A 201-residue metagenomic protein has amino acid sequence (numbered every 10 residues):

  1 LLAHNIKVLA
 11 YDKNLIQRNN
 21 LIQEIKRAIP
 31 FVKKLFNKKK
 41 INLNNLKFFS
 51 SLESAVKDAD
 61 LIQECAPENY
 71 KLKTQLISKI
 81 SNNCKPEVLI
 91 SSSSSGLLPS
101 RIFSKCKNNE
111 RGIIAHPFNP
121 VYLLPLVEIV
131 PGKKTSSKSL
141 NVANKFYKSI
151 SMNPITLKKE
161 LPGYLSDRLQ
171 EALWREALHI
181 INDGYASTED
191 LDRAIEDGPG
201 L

Functional and structural regions predicted by a protein language model:
L1-K34, N83: NAD(P)+-binding Rossmann beta1-loop-alpha1 motif at the extreme N-terminus of oxidoreductases
H4-I6, K57, P120-V130, L201: Acidic/polar active-site rim loop that often engages polyanionic ligands
L9, Q23-K26, S149, N153 (+2 more regions): Structural/interface elements that position substrates and couple domains in central-metabolism enzymes
N37-K38, N42-D58: Short acidic low-complexity segments
L52-G112: Rossmann-fold NAD(P) dinucleotide-binding segment
S91-K159, G163-Y164: Rossmann-fold dinucleotide-binding core
E160-L201: Helical "substrate-binding/catalytic lid" subdomain of Rossmann-like NAD(P)-dependent dehydrogenases/reductases
